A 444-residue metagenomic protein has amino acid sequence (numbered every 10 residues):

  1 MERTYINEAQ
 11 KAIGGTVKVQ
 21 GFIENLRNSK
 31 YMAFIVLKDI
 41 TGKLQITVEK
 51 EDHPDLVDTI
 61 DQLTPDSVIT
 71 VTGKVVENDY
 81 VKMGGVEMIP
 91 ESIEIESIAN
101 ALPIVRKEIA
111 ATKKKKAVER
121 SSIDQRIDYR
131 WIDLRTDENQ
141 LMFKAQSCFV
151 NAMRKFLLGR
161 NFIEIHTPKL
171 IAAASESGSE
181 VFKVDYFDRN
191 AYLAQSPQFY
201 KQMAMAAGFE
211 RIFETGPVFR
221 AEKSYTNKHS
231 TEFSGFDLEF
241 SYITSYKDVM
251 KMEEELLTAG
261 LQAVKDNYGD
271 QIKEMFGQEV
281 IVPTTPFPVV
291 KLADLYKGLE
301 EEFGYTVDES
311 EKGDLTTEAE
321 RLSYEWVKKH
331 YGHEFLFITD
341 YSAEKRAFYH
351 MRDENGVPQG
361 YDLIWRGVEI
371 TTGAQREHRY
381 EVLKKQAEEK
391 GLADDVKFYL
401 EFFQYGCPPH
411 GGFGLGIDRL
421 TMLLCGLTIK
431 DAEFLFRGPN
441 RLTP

Functional and structural regions predicted by a protein language model:
E2-I243, I429, L435: Class II aminoacyl-tRNA synthetase-like tRNA-binding/catalytic domains
E108-I109, G269-Q271, R419: Juxtamembrane/interface motifs at transmembrane-helix termini
L134-D137, D266, L299: Polar, glycine-rich mid-to-C-terminal structural blocks that act as macromolecule-binding/assembly scaffolds
E180-Q262, T285-P444: A translation/RNA-centric and nucleic-acid-associated enzymatic feature enriched in Class II aminoacyl-tRNA synthetases
A259-K273: Flexible helix-coil linker/hinge segments at domain or subdomain boundaries
Q271-T285: Short, highly charged C-terminal tails/helix-capping segments
